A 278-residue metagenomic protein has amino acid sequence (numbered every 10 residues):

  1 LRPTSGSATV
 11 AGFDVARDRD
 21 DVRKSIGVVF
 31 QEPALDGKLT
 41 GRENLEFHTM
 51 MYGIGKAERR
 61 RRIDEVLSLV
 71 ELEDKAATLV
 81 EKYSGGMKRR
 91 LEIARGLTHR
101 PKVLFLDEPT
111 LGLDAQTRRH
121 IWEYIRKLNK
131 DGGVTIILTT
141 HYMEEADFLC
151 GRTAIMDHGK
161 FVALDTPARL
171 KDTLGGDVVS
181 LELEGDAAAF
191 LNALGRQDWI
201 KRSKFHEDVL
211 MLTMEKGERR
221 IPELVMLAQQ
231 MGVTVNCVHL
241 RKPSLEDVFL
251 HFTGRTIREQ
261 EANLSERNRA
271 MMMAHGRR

Functional and structural regions predicted by a protein language model:
E46, M50, A57-K75: Conserved ABC ATPase "signature" region
R100: Conserved catalytic motifs of ABC-family nucleotide-binding domains
L104-D107: Catalytic Walker B motif of ABC-type/P-loop ATPase nucleotide-binding domains
R119-G132: Helical segment within the ABC ATPase nucleotide-binding domain
G175-R255: Short, charged/small-residue-rich alpha-helical element at the C-terminal edge of ABC transporter nucleotide-binding
